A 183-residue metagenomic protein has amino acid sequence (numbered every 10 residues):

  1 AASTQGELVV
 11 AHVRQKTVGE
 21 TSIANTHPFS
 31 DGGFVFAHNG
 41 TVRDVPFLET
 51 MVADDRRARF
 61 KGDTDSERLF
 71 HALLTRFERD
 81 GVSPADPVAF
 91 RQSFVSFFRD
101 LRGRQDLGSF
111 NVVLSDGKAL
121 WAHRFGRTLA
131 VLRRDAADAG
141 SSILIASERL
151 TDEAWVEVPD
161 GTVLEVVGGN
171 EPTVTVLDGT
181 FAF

Functional and structural regions predicted by a protein language model:
A1-F36, V42-F183: N-terminal segments that mediate ammonia production and transfer in glutamine-dependent amidotransferase systems
